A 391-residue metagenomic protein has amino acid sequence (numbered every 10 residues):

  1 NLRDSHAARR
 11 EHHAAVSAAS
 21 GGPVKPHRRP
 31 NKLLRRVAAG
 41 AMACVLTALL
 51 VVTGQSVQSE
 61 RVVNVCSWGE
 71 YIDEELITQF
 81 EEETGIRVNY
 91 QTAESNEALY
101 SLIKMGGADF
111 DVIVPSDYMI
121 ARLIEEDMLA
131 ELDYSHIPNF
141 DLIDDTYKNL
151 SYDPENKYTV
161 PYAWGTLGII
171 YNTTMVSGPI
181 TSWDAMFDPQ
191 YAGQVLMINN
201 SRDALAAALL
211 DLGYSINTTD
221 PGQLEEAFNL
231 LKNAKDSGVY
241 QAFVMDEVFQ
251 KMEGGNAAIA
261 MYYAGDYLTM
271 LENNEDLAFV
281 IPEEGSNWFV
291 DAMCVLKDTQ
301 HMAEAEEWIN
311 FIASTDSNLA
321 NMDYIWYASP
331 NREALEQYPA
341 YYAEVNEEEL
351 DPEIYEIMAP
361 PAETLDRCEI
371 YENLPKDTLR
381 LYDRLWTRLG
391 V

Functional and structural regions predicted by a protein language model:
S56-L123, Q250: Early extracytoplasmic/lumenal segment of secretory-pathway proteins
D109, V114-N256: Extracytoplasmic ligand-binding site segments that recognize negatively charged/polar headgroups
M119-R122, E253, I259-D276: A ligand-binding cleft/hinge motif common to bilobed small-molecule-binding domains
I124-E131, K148, Y152-K157, T269-I281 (+1 more regions): Ligand-binding "clamshell"
G168-M175, L209-G213, F289-M302, I309-I312 (+1 more regions): A bilobed periplasmic-binding-protein/Venus flytrap-type ligand-binding module shared by bacterial periplasmic
E225-A234, N273-K297: Periplasmic-binding protein-like
L296-E363: Mature extracytoplasmic/periplasmic domains
M358-V391: Conserved C-terminal helix/tail region of periplasmic/extracytoplasmic solute-binding proteins
